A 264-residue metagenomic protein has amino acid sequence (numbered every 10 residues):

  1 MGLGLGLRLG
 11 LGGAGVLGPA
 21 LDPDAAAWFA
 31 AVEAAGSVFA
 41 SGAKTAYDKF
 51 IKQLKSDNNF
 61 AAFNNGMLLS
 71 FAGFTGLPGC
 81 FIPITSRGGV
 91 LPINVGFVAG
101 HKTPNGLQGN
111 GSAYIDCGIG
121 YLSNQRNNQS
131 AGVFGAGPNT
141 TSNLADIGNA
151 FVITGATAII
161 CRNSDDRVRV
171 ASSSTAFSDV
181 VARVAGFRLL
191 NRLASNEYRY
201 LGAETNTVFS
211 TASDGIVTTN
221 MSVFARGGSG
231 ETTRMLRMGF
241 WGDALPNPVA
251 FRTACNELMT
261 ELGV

Functional and structural regions predicted by a protein language model:
M1-V264: Polar, enzyme-active/binding microenvironments
